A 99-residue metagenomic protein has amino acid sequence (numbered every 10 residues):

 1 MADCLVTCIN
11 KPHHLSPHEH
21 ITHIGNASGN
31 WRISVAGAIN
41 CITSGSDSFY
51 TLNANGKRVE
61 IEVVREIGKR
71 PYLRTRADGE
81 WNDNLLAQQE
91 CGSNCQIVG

Functional and structural regions predicted by a protein language model:
M1-L15, T51, V64-I67, E80: N-terminal "domain-start" segment
C4-T7, E19-T22, N40, K57-E62 (+1 more regions): Residue-level marker of intrinsically disordered, low-complexity segments enriched for small/polar residues
H13-S46: Short, flexible N-terminal segments of the mature chain
I21-N26, T51, L73-T75: Generic recognition of long tandem-repeat/solenoid scaffolds
I33-I61, K69-Y72: Eukaryote-biased intrinsically disordered, low-complexity acidic regions enriched in Ser/Thr/Pro
N55-G99: Short, compact, well-ordered microdomains
